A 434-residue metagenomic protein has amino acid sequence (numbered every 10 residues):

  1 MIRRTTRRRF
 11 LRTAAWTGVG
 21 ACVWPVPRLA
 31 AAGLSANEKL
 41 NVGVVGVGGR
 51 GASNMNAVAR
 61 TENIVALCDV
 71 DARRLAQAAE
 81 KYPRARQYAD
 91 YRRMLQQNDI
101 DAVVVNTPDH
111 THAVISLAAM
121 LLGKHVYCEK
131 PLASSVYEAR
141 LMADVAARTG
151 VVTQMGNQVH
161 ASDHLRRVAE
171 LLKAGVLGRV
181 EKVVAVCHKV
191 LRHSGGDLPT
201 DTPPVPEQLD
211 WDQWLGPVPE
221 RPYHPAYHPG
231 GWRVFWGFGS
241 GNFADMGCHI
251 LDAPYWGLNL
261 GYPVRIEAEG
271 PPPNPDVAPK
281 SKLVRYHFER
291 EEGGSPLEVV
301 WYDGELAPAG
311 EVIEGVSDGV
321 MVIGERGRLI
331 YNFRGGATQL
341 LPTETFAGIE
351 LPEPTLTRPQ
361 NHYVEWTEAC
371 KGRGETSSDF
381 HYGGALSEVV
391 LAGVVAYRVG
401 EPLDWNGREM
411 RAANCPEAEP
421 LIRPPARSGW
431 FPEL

Functional and structural regions predicted by a protein language model:
M1-G18: N-terminal secretory signal peptides and thylakoid transit peptides that target proteins across membranes
A14-Y82, V159-S162, P254: N-terminal Rossmann-like dinucleotide-binding module
A52, A113, C248: Residues forming the Rossmann-fold NAD(P)(H) cofactor-binding site
R86-D90: Conserved SAM-binding strand-loop segment of SAM-dependent methyltransferases
V103-V104: N-terminal Rossmann-like NAD(P) cofactor-binding module of classical short-chain dehydrogenase/reductase
T107-H110: N-terminal glycine-rich "phosphate-gripper" loop used for MgATP/nucleotide binding and carboxylate activation
A113-A161, G175, G400: Beta-strand-loop-alpha-helix segment that lines the small-molecule cofactor/substrate pocket of alpha/beta enzymes
R167, R179, V184-H188, H193-S240 (+3 more regions): Contiguous beta-strand/loop segments that form the cofactor/metal-binding neighborhood of enzyme cores
